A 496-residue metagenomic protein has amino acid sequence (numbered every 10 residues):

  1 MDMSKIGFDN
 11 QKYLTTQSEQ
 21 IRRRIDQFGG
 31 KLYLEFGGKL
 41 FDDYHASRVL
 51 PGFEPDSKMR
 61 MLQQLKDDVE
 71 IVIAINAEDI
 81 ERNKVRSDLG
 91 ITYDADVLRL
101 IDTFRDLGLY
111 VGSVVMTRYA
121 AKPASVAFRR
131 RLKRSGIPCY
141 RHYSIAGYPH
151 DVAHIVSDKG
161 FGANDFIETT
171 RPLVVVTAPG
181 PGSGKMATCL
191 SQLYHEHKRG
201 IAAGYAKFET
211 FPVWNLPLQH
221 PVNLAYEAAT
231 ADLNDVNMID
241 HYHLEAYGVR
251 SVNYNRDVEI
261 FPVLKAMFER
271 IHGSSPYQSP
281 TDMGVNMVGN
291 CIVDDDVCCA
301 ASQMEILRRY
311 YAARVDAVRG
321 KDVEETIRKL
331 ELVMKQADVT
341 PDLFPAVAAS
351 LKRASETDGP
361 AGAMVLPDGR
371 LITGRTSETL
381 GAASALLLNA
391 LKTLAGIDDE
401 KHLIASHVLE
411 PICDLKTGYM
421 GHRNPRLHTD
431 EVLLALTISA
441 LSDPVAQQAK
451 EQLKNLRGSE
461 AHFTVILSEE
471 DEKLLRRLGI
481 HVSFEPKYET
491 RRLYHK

Functional and structural regions predicted by a protein language model:
M1-T177, Q192-A354, G359, L366-D368 (+2 more regions): Flexible phosphate-sensing "switch/lid" loops adjacent to ATP/NTP-binding sites across phosphate-transfer
G180-P181: The conserved Walker
T188: Hydrophobic positions on the alpha1 helix immediately C-terminal to the Walker A/P-loop
L371-I372: Hydrophobic "anchor" residues
R375-S377: Short clusters of small/polar residues that mark proteolytic maturation junctions
T379-A395: A short, polar/charged loop-to-alpha-helix boundary motif
T393-P425: Short HxH-centered metal-ligating active-site micro-motif
